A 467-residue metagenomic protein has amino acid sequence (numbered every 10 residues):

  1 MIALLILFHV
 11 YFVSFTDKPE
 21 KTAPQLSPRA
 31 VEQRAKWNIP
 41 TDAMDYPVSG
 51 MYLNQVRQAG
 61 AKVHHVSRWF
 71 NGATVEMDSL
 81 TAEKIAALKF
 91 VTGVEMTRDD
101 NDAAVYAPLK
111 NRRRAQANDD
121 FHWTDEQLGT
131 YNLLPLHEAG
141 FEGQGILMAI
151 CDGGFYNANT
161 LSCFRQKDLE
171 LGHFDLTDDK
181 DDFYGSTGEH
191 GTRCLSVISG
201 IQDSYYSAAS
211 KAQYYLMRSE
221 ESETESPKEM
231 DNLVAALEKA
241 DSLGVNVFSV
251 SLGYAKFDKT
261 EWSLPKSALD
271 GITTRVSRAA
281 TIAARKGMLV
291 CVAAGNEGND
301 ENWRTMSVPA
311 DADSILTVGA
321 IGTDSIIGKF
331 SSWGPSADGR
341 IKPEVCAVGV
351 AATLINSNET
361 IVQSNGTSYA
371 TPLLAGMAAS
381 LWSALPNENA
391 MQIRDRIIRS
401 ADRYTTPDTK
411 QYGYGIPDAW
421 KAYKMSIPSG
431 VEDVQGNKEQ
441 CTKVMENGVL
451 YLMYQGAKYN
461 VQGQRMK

Functional and structural regions predicted by a protein language model:
F8-L109: Inhibitory N-terminal propeptides of secreted protease zymogens
H64-H65, T81-A82, V105-I150, F174-G188 (+4 more regions): N-terminal domain-start motif of subtilase-like serine proteases
D125, L243-S249, S383-E432: C-terminal subdomain of the subtilisin-like protease fold in secreted/lumenal serine endopeptidases
L134-F174, D178-E229, L243-N246, K259-T260 (+6 more regions): Subtilisin-like serine protease catalytic core
Q144, I201, L216-S314, A337-R340 (+2 more regions): Substrate-binding/access-modulating region of protease and related hydrolase catalytic domains
Q166-K167, T323-S368: Catalytic-core environment of secreted peptidases
L195, M217-E221, G349-Y412: Hydrolase catalytic cores
Y423-Q455, R465-M466: Residue-level detector of functionally pivotal "anchor" positions at catalytic/ligand-binding pockets or at interdomain
